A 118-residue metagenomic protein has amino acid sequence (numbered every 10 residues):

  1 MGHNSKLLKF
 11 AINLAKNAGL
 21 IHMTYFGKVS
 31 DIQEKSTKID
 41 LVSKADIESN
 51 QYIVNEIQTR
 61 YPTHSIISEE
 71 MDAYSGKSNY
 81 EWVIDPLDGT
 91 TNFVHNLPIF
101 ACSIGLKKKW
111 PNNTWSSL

Functional and structural regions predicted by a protein language model:
M1-L87: N-terminal subdomain of lithium-sensitive/metallo-dependent phosphomonoesterases centered on the IMPase/IPPase/PAP
G76-L118: DPxDG-like acidic metal-binding loop motif
